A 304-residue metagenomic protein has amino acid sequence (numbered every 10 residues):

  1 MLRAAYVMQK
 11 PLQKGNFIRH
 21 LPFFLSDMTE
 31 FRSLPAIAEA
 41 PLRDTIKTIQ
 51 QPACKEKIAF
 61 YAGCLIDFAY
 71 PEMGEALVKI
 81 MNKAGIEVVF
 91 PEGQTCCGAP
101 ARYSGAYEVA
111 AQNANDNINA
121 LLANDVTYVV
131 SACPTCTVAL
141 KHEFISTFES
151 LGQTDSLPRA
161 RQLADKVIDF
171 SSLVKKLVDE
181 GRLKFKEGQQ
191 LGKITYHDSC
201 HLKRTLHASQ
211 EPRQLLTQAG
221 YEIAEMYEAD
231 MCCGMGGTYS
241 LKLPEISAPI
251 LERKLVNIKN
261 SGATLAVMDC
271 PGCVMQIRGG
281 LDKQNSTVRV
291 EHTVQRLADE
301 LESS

Functional and structural regions predicted by a protein language model:
M1-S304: Iron-sulfur cluster-binding electron-transfer modules in prokaryotic oxidoreductases
